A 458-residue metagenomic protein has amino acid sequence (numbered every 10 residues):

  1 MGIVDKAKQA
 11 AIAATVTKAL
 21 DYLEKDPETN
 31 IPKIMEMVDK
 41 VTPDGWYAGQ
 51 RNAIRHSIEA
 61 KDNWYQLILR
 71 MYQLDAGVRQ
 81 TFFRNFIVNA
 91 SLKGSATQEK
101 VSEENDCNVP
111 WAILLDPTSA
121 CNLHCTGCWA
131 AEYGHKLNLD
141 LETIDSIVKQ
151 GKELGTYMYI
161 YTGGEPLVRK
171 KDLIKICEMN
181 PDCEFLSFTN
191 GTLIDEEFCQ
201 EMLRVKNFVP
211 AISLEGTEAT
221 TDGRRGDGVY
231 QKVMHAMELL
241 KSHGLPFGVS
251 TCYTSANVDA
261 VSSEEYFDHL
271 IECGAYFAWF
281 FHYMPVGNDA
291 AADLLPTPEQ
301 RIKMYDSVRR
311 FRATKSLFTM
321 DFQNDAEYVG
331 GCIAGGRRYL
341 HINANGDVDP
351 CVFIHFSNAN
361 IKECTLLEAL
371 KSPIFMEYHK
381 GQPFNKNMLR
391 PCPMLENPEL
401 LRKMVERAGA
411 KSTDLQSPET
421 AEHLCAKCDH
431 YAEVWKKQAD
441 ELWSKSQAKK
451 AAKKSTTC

Functional and structural regions predicted by a protein language model:
M1-I3, A7, A11-T15, A19-Y22 (+5 more regions): Flexible mid-to-C-terminal extensions adjoining Fe-S/redox cofactors in radical SAM and related proteins
M1-N52, D222-G335, N343-N345, D349 (+1 more regions): Radical SAM enzyme [4Fe-4S]-AdoMet core and its adjacent flexible, acidic and glycine-rich loops/tails across
P32-E197, V205: Conserved alpha-helical substructure of the radical SAM core
N89-P110, M320, A326, N360-M376: Short, charged low-complexity linear segments at domain edges
C121, C125-C128, C332, G346 (+2 more regions): Short cysteine clusters
A131-H135, T217-A219, P285-N288: A short, flexible beta-alpha/helix-coil linker loop
L141-Y161, R169-F281: Radical SAM/AdoMet-radical enzyme domain recognition
